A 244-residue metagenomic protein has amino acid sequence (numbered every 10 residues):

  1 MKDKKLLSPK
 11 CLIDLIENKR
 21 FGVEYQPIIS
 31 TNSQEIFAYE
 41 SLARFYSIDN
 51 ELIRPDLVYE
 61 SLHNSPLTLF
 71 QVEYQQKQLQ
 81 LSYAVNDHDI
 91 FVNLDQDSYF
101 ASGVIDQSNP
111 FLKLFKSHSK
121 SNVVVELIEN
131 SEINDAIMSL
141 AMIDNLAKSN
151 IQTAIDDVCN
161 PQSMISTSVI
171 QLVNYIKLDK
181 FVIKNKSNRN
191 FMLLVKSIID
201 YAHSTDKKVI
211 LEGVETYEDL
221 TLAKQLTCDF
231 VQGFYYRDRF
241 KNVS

Functional and structural regions predicted by a protein language model:
M1-R20, T31-E35, F45-N50, E129-I133 (+1 more regions): EAL-family c-di-GMP phosphodiesterase catalytic domain
M1-V23, E60, N64, D87-D89 (+3 more regions): Intrinsically disordered, low-complexity terminal regulatory regions
R20-G22, A38-E40, D89-N93, N122-E126 (+4 more regions): Structural preference for beta-strand elements that scaffold enzyme active sites
F45-L62: A short, polar/charged loop-to-alpha-helix boundary motif
F70-M138: Catalytic core of bacterial c-di-GMP phosphodiesterases, primarily the EAL and HD-GYP domains, capturing alpha-helical
N109-L114, M138-K148, L193-D200, L222-Q225: Alpha-helical scaffolding segments of alpha/beta enzyme cores, especially the outer helices of TIM-barrel or partial
H118-S119, S149, S204-T205: Helix C-cap/helix->beta junction micro-motif
I143, A147-K180: Histidine/lysine/aspartate-rich catalytic loop segments that bind and position anionic ligands
